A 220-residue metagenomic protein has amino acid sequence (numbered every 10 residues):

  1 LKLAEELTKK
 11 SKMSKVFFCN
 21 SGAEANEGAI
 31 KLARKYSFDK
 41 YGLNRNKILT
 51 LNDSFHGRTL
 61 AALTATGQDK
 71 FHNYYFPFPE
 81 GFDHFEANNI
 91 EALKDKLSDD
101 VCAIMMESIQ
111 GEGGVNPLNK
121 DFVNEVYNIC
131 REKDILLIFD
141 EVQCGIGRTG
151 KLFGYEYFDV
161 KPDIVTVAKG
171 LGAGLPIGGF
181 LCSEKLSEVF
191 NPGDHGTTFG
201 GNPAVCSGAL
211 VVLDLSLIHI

Functional and structural regions predicted by a protein language model:
L1-I218: Conserved N-terminal phosphate-binding loop of PLP-dependent enzymes in the Aspartate aminotransferase
